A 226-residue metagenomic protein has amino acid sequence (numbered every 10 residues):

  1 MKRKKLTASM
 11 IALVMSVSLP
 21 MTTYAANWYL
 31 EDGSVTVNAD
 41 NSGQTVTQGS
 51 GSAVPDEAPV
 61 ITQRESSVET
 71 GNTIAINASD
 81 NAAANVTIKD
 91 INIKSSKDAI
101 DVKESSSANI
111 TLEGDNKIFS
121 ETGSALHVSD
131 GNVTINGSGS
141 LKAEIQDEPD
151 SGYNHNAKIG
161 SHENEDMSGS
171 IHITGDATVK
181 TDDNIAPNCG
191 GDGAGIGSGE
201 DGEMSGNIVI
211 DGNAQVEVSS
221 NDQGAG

Functional and structural regions predicted by a protein language model:
M1-K2: N-terminal secretory signal peptides that target proteins for export/translocation
K5-G226: A composition-driven surface/loop motif
